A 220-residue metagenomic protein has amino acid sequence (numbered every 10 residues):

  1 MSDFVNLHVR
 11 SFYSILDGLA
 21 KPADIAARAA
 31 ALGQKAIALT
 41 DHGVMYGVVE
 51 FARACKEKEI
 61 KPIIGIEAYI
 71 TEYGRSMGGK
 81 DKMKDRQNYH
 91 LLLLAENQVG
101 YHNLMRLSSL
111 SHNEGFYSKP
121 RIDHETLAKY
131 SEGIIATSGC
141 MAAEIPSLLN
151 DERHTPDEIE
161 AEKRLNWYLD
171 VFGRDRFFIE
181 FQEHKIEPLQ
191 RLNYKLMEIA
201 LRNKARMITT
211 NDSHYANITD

Functional and structural regions predicted by a protein language model:
M1-D220: Phosphodiester-processing cores and adjacent nucleic acid-binding clamps
